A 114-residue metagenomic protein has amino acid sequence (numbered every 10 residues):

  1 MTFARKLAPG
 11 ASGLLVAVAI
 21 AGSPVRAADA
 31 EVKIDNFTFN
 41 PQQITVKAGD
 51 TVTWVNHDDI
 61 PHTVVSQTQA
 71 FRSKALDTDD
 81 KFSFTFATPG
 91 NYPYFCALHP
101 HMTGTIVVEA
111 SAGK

Functional and structural regions predicted by a protein language model:
T2-G10, L14-K114: Extracytoplasmic copper-binding redox domains, predominantly the cupredoxin/blue-copper superfamily
